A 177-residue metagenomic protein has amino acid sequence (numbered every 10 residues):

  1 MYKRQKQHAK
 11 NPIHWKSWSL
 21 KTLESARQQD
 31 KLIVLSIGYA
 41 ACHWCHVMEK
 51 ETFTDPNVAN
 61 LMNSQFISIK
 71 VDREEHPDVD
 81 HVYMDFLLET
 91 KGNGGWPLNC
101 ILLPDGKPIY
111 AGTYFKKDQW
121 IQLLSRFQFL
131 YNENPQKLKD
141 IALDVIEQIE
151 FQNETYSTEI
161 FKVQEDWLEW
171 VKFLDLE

Functional and structural regions predicted by a protein language model:
K3-E177: Replace the tail clause
